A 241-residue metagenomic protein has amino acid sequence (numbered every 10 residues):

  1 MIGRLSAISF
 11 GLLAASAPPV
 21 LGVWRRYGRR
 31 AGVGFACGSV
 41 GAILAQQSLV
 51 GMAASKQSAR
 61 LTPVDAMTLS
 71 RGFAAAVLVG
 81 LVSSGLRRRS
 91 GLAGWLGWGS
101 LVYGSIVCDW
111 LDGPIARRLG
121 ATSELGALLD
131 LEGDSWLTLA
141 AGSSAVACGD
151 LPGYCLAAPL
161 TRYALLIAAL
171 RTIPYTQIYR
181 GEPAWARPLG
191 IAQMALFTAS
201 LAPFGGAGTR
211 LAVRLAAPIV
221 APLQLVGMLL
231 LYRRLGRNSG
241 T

Functional and structural regions predicted by a protein language model:
M1-T68, G72, S100, L131-T241: A feature for the membrane-embedded catalytic helix bundles of lipid/isoprenoid biosynthetic enzymes
M52-A54, V79-G91: Transmembrane alpha-helix boundary signature
T62-V82, S105-C108, G113: Short, conserved structural micro-motifs that define repeat-unit consensus positions and nucleotide-binding loops
G94-L101: Eukaryote-skewed repeat-based solenoidal scaffolds used as protein-protein interaction platforms, primarily
D109-D112, D130, D134: Acidic active-site catalytic centers that drive phospho-/nucleotidyl reactions and related ester hydrolyses
W110, P114, I167-L170: Membrane-spanning helices that line or support transport/gating and their immediate boundary helices in channels
G113-A121: Membrane-interface helix/loop boundary segments of multi-pass membrane proteins
A121-L128: Amphipathic cytosolic juxtamembrane alpha-helices at the membrane-cytosol interface of multi-pass membrane transporters
